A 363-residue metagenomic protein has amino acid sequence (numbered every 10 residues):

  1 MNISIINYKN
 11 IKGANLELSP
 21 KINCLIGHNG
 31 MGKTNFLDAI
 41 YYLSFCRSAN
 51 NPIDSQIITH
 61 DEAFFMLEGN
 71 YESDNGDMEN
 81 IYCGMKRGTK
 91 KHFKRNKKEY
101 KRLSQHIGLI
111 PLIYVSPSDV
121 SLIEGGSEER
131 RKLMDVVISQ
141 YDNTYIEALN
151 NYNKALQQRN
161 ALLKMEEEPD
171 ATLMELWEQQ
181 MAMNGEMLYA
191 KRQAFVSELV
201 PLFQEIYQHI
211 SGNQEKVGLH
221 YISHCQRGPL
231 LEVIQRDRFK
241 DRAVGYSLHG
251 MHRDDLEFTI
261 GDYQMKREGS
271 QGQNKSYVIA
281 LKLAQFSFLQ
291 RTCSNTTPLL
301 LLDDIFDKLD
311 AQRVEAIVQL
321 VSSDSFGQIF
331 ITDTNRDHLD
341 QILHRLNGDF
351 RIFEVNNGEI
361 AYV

Functional and structural regions predicted by a protein language model:
M1-H28, T172-M183, M187-L299, K308 (+4 more regions): Conserved NTPase motor "head" modules and their coupling/switch loops across ABC/AAA+ ATPases, GTPases, and GHKL ATPases
K33: Conserved lysine of the Walker
Y41-D54, A284-T292: Post-Walker A helix-loop "phosphate-sensing" segment adjacent to the P-loop in P-loop NTPases
F45-I123, S127-E129, D135-Y141, Y145 (+4 more regions): Nucleotide-state sensing region of NTPase/ATPase domains
G69, Q328-N335: Structural recognition of the conserved hydrophobic beta-strand(s) that form the central parallel beta-sheet of P-loop
S121-S211, I222: An accessory alpha-helical subdomain
D303-I305: Walker B catalytic acidic pair
